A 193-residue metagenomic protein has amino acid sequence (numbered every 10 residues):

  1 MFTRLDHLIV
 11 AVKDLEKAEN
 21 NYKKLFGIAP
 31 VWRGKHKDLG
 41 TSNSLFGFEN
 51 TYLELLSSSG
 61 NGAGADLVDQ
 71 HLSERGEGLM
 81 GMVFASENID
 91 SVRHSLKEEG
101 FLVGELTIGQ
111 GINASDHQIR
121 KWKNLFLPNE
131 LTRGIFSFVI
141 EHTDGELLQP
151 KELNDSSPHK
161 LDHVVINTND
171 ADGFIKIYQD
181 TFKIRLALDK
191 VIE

Functional and structural regions predicted by a protein language model:
M1, D14, L45-G47, L72-E77 (+1 more regions): Short, low-complexity cationic-aromatic patches
M1-E16, E77-F84, F138-I175, T181: N-terminal beta-strand motif that seeds the catalytic metal site of vicinal oxygen chelate
M1-G64: Active-site-proximal cofactor/substrate-binding loop regions of enzyme domains
E16-A29, V92-E99, D170-R185: Amphipathic alpha-helical segments
V31, A63-L67, L147-K151: A short, acidic/glycine-rich surface segment
K37, E49-V83, I89-I108: Active-site-adjacent scaffolding segments
E54, D90-S157, A187-E193: Vicinal oxygen chelate
A63, R185-L186: Short loop/beta submotifs within extracellular cysteine-rich repeat domains
